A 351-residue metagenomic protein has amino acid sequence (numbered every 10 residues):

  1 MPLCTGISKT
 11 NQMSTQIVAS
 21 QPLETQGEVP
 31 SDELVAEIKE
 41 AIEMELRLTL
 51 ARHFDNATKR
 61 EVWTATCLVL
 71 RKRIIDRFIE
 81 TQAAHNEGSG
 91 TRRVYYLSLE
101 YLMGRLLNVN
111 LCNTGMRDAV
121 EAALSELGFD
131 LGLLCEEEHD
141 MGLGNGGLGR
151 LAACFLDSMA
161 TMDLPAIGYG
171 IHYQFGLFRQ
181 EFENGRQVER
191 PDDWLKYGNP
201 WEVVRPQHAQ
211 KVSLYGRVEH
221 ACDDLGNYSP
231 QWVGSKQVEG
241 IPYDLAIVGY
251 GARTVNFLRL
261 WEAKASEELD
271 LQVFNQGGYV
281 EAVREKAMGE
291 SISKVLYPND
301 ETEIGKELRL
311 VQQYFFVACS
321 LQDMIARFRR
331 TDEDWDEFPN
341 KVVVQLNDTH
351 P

Functional and structural regions predicted by a protein language model:
I7-P351: A conserved ligand/cofactor-binding region detector
